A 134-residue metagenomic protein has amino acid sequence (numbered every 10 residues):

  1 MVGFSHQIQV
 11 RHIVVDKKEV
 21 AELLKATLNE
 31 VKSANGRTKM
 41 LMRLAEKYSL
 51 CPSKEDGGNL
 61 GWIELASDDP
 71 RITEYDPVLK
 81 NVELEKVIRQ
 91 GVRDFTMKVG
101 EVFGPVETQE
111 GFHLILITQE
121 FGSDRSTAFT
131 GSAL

Functional and structural regions predicted by a protein language model:
M1-Q9: Acidic/polar surface patches and capping/hinge elements
I13: Glycine-rich loop/hinge motif
D16-A133: Peptidyl-prolyl cis-trans isomerase
